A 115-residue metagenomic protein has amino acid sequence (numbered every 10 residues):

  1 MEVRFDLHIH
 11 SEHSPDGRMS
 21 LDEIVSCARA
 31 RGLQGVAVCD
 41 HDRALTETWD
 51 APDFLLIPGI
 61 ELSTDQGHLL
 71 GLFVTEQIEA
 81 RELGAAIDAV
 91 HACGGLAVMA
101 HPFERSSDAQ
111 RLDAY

Functional and structural regions predicted by a protein language model:
M1-L96, A100, S107-D113: A metal-dependent hydrolase metal-coordination microenvironment
